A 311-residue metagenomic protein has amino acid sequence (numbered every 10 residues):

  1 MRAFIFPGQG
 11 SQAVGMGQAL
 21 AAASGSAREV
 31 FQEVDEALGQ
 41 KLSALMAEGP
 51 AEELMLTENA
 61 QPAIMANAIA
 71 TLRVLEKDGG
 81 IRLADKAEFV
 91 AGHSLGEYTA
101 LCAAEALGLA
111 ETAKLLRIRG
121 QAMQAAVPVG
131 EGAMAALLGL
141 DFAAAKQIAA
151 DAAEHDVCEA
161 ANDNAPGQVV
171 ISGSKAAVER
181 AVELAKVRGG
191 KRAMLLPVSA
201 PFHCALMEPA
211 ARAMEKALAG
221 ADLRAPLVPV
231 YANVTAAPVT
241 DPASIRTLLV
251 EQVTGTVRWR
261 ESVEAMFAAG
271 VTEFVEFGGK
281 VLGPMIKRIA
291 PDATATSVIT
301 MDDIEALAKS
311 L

Functional and structural regions predicted by a protein language model:
M1-K146, L196, E273-V275, G279-E305: FabD-like malonyl-/acyl-CoA
Q9-Q12, L38, A84, A103-G255 (+1 more regions): Alpha/beta catalytic cores of group-transfer enzymes, especially the acyltransferase/condensing modules of polyketide
G80, R258-A265: A short, well-structured juxtamembrane/interface segment
S94, D222, G270: Conserved functional loop/turn residues at catalytic and ligand-binding sites
A152, A306-L311: Short amphipathic alpha-helix with an adjacent loop that forms part of the alpha/beta core around
K186, F267-A268: Non-catalytic positions within long, well-ordered alpha-helices that form the structural scaffold/packing of enzyme
